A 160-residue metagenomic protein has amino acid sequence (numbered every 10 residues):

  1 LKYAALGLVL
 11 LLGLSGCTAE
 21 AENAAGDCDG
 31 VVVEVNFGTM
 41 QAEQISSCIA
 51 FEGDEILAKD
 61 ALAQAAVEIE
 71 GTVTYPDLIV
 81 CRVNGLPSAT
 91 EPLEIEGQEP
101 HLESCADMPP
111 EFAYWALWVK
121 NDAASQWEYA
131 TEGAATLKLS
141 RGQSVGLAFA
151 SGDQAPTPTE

Functional and structural regions predicted by a protein language model:
L1-E20: Secretory targeting and sorting signals
C17-E160: Ubiquitin-like/PB1-type beta-grasp interaction modules and other compact soluble beta-rich domains
